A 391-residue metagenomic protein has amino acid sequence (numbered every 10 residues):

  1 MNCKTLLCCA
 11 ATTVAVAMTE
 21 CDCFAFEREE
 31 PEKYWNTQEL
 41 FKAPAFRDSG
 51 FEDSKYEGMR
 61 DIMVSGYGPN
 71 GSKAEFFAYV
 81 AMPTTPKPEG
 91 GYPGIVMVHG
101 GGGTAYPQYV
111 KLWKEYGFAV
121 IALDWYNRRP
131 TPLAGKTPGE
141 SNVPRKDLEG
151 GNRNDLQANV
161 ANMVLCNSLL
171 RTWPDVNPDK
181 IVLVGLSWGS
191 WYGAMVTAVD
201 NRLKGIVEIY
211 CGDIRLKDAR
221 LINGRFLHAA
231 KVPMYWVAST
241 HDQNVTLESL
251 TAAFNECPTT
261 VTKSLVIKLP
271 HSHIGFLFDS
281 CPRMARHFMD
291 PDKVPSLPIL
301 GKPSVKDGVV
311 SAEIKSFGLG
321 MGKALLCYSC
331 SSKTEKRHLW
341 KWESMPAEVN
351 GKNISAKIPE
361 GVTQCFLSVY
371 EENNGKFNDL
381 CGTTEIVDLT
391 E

Functional and structural regions predicted by a protein language model:
L40-G90: N-terminal cap/lid segment of alpha/beta-hydrolase-fold proteins
Y67, Y92, V98-G103: Active-site glycine-rich loops that stabilize anionic/oxyanionic intermediates across multiple enzyme folds
E89-G91, S141-L186: Gly/Ser-rich "nucleophile elbow"/oxyanion-hole loop immediately N-terminal to the catalytic nucleophile in hydrolases
P107, K111-V160, R215-A219: Cap/lid segment of the alpha/beta-hydrolase catalytic domain
V164-F226: Primarily recognizes the serine-hydrolase "nucleophile elbow" in alpha/beta-hydrolase and SGNH/GDSL folds
G212-P258, P270: The feature captures the conserved acid-bearing segment of alpha/beta-hydrolase catalytic domains
L247-V305, F317-L319: Catalytic cores of secreted or luminal carbohydrate-active enzymes
R286-Y328, E343-N353, K357: Surface beta-strand/loop "capping" patches
